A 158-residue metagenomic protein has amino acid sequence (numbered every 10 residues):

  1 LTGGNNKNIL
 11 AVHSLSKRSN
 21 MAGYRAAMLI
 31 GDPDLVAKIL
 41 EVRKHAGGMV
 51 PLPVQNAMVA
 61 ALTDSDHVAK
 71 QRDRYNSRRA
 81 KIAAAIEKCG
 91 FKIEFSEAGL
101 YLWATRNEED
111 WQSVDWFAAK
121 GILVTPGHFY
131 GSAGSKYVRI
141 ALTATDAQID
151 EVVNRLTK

Functional and structural regions predicted by a protein language model:
L1-G4, A60, K81, A85-C89 (+2 more regions): Alpha-helical structural signal in soluble globular domains
G3-N76: Conserved core segment of the aminotransferase class I/II
N5, A119-V124, Y130-K158: PLP-dependent enzyme catalytic core of the Aspartate aminotransferase-like
A11, C89-I93, L123-F129: A short linear hydrophobic-aromatic micro-motif
G31, A104-E108, L142-A144: Short beta-strand-to-loop capping motifs
Q55, V59, Y75-A83, I93-T105 (+1 more regions): Conserved glycine-rich beta-strand-loop-beta hairpin in the small C-terminal domain of fold type I
